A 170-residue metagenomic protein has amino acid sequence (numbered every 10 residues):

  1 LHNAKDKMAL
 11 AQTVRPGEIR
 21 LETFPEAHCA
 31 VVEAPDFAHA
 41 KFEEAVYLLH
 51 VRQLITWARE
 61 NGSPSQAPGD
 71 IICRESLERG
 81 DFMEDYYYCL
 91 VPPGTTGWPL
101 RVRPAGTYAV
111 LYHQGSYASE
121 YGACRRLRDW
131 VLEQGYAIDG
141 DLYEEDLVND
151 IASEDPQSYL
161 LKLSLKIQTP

Functional and structural regions predicted by a protein language model:
L1-P170: A solvent-exposed interaction/effector surface
